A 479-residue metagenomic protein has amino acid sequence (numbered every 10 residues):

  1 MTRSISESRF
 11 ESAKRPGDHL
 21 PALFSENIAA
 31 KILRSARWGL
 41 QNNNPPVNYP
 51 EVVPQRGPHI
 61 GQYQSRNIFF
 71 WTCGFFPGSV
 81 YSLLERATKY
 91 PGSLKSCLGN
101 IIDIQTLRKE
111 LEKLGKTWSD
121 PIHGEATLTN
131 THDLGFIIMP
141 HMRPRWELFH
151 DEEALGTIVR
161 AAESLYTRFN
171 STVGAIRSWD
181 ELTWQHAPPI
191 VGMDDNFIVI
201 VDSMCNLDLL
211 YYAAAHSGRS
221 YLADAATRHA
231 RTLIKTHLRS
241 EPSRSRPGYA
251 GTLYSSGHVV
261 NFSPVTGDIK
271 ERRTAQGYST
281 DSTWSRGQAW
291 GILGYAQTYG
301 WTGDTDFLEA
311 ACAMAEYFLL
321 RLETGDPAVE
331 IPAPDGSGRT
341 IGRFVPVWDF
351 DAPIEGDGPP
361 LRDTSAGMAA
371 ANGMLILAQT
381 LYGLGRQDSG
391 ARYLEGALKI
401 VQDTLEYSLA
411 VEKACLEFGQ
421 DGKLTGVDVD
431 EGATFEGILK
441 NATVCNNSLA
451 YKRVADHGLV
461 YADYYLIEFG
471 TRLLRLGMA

Functional and structural regions predicted by a protein language model:
M1-C73, S82, R86, T106 (+8 more regions): Low-complexity, Ser/Thr/Pro/Gly-enriched N-terminal "stalk/linker" regions
R3-G17, F75-I104, I137-D151, L207-S220 (+4 more regions): Well-ordered alpha-helical scaffold segments within catalytic/enzyme domains
A13-G17, Y49-G74, D120-P144, P189-S203 (+3 more regions): Solvent-exposed loop and edge beta-strand segments that line ligand/cofactor-binding and catalytic clefts
P16-R34, G92-I122, D151-R168, L209 (+4 more regions): Extended, well-ordered alpha-helical scaffold segments
L20-Q55, S65-F70, S93, A154 (+4 more regions): CBM-like carbohydrate-recognition segments
R34, W38, S82-E85, P144-E147 (+12 more regions): Positions within ordered alpha-helical repeat solenoids
P91-C205, L209, A213, T236-H237 (+4 more regions): Extended ligand-binding groove/face enriched in aromatic
I198-D349, S365, A391-E395, K399 (+1 more regions): Extended ligand-binding clefts on enzyme/binding-domain cores
